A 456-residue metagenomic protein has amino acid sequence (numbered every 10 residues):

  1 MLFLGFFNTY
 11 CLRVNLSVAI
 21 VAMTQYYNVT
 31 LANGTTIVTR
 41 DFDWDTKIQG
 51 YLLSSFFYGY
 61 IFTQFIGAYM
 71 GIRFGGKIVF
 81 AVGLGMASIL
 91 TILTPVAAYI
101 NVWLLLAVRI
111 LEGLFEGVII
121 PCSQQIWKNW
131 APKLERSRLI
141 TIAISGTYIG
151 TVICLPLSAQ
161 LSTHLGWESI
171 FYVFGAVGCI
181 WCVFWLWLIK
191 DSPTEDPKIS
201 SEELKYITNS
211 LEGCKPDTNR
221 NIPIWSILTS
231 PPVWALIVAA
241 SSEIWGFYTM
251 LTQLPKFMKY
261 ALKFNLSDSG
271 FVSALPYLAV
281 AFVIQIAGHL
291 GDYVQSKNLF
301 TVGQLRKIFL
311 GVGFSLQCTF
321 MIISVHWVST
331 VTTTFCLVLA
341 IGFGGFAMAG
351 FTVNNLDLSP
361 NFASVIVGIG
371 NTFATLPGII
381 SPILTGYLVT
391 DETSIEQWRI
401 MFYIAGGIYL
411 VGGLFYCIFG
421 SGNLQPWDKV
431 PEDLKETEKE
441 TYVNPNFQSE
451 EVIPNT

Functional and structural regions predicted by a protein language model:
L16-V21, L228-Q285, G344-T352, L356 (+1 more regions): Extracytoplasmic gate region of multi-pass secondary transporters
A19-F62: Extracellular/periplasmic helix-loop-helix junction of adjacent transmembrane segments in MFS-like secondary
I61-W103: Conserved MFS/SLC helix-loop-helix module at the cytosolic interface between two early adjacent transmembrane helices
G85-Y99, G311-V328: C-terminal ends and interior cores of transmembrane alpha-helices in multi-pass membrane transporters/permeases
V96-V108, F300-G303, I323-C336: Helix-loop junctions at membrane interfaces in 12-TM secondary transporters
L106-Y148: Cytoplasmic helix-loop-helix junction between adjacent transmembrane helices in 12-TM secondary transporters
E135-H164, S169-W181, P276-I284, G370-I383: Glycine-rich segments within core transmembrane alpha-helices of 12-TM secondary carriers
R138, S162-T229, A235, V411-T437: Central mid-sequence intracellular linker of multi-pass
